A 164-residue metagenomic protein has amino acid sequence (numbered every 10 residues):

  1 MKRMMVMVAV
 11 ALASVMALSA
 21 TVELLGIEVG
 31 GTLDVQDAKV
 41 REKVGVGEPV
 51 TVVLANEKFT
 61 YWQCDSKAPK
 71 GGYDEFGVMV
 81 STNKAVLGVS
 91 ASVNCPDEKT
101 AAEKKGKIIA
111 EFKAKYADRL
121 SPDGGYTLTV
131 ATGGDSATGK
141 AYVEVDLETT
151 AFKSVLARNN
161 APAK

Functional and structural regions predicted by a protein language model:
M1-M4: Positively charged n-region of N-terminal signal peptides that target proteins for export
M7-V15: Bacterial N-terminal signal peptides
A20-F59, N83-K164: Non-cytosolic coordination micro-motifs
W62-C64, Y73: N-terminal post-signal-peptidase region of extra-cytosolic proteins
P69-K70: Short loop/turn motifs at secondary-structure junctions and domain boundaries
E75-V80: Hydrophobic/aromatic beta-strand elements that line small-molecule binding cavities or substrate pockets in beta-rich
